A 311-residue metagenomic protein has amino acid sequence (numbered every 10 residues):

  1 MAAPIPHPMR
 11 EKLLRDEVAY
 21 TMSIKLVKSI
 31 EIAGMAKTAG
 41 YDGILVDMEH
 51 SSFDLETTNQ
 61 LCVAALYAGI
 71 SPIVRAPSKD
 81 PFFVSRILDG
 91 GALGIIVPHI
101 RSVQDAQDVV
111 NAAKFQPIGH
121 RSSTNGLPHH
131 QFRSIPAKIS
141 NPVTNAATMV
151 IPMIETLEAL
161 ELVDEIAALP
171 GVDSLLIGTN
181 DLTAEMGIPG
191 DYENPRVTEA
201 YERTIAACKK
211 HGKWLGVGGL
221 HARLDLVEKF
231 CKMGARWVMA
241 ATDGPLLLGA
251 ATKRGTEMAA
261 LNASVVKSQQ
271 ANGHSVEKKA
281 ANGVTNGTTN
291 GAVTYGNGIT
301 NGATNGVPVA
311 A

Functional and structural regions predicted by a protein language model:
M1-A311: Expand to "…catalyze enediolate/carbanion chemistry for C-C bond making/breaking, isomerization, decarboxylation
